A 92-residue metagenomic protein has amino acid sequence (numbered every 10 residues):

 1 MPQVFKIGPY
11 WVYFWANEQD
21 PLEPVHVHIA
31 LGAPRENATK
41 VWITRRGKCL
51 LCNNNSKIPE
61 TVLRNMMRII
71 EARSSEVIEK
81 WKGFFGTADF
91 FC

Functional and structural regions predicted by a protein language model:
M1-F14: Negatively charged, low-complexity tracts enriched in Asp/Glu with abundant Ser/Thr
V4, A16, E71-S75: Alpha-helical interaction segments
G8, G32, G47, G83-G86: Residue-identity detector for glycine
Q19-E60: A short, structured beta-strand/loop element
N53-C92: Well-ordered alpha/beta subsegment
